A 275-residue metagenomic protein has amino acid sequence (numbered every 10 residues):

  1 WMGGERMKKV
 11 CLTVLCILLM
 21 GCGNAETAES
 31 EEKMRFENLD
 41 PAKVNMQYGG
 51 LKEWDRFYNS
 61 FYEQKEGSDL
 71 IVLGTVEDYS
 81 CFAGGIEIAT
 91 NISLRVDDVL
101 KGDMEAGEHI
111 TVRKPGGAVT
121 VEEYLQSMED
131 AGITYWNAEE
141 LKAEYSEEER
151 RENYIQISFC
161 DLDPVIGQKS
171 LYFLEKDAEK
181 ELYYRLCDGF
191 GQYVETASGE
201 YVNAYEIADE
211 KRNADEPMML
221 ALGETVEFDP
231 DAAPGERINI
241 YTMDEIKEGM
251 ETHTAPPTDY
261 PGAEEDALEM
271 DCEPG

Functional and structural regions predicted by a protein language model:
W1-R6: Short, Lys/Arg-enriched N-terminal segments with co-localized hydrophobic residues within the first ~10-30 amino acids
K8-T13: Sec-dependent signal peptide recognition, specifically the positively charged N-region followed immediately by
L18-G21: C-terminal motif of bacterial Sec signal peptides marking the signal peptidase cleavage site
G23-A42, G117, Y124-G275: Netrin-like (NTR/C345C) domain of secreted extracellular proteins
N24-E66: N-terminal, intrinsically disordered, polar/charged segments of Gram-positive cell-envelope systems that serve as
Y62-L73, A106: Short coil-to-beta-strand transition motifs
E77-S80: Conserved positions in beta-strands of structured domains
F82-R95: Short aromatic-glycine-enriched beta-strand elements
